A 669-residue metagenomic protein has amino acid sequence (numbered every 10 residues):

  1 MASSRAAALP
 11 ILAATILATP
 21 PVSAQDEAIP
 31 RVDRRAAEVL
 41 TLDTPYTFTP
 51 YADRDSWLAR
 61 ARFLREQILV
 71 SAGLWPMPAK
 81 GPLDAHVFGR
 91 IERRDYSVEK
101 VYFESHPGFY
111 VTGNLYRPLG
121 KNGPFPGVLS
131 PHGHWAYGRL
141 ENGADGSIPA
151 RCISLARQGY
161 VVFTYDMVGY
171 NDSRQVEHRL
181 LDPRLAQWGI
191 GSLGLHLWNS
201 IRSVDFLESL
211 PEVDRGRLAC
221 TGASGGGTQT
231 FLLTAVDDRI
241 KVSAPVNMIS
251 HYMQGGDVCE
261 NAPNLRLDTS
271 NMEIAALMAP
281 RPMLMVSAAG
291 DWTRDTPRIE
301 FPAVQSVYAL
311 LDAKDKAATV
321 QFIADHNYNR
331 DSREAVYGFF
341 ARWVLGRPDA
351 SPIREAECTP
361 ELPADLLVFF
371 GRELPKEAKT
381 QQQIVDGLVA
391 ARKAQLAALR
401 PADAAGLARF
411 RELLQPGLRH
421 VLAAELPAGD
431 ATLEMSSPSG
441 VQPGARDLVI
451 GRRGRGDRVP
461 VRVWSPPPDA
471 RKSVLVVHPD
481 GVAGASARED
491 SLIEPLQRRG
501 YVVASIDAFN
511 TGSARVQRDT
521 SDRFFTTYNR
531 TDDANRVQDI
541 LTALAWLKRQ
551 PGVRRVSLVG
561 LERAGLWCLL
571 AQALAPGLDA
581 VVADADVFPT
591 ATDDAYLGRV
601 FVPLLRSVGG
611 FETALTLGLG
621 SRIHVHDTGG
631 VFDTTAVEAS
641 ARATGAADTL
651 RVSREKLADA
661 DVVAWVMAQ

Functional and structural regions predicted by a protein language model:
M1-P10: Bacterial N-terminal signal peptides that target proteins for export
I11-L12, V22: Cleavable N-terminal signal peptides
A24-Y110, V286-K472, D480-V502, F509-R549 (+3 more regions): Alpha/beta-hydrolase-fold serine-hydrolase catalytic core, especially in secreted/extracellular enzymes
Y116-P118, P131, Y165, T221-A223 (+12 more regions): Generic beta-strand/beta-sheet core signal
L119-E212, M248-N261, D469-Q550, R555 (+1 more regions): Cap/lid segment of the alpha/beta-hydrolase catalytic domain
D205-L267, A543-A614: Primarily recognizes the serine-hydrolase "nucleophile elbow" in alpha/beta-hydrolase and SGNH/GDSL folds
C220-E260, N264, D268-L311, K316 (+3 more regions): Catalytic-domain carbohydrate-binding cleft regions of carbohydrate-active enzymes
